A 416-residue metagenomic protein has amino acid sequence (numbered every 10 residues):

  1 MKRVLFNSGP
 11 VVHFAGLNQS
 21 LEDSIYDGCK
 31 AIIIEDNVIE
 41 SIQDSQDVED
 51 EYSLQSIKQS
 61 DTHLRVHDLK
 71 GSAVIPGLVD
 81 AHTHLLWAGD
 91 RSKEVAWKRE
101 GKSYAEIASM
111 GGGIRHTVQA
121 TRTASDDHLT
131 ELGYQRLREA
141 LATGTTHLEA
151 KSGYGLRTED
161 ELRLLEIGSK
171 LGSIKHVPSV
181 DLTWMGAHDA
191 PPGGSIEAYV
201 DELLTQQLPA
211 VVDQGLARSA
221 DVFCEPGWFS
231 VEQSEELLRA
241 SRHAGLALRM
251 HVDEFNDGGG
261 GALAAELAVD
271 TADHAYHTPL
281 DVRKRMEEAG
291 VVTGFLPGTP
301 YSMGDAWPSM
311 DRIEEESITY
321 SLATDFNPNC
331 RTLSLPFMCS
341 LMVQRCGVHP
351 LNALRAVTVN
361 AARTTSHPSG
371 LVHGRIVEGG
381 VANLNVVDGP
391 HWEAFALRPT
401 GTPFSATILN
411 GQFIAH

Functional and structural regions predicted by a protein language model:
M1-L54: N-terminal metal-binding scaffold of metallo-dependent hydrolase/deaminase domains
R3-V4, H63-D68, L182, T407: Conserved beta-strand scaffold positions in the cores of enzyme catalytic domains, especially in NTP/NDP-utilizing
S8-G9, I32, N37, G71 (+13 more regions): Divalent metal-coordination and catalytic microenvironments
I25-G28, S60-D61, S369, T400-T402: Short, small/polar residue-rich loop motifs at catalytic or cofactor-binding pockets
I57-S60, L64-L132: Metal-associated gating/positioning segment near the N- to mid-region
G113-L132, R138, T146-G258: Metal-coordinating catalytic core of metallo-dependent amide/deamination hydrolases
A247, D257-R375, V381, V387-W392 (+2 more regions): Active-site-adjacent C-terminal substructures of enzyme catalytic domains
P403-H416: Short peripheral tails and domain-boundary helices/loops at the edges of structured domains
